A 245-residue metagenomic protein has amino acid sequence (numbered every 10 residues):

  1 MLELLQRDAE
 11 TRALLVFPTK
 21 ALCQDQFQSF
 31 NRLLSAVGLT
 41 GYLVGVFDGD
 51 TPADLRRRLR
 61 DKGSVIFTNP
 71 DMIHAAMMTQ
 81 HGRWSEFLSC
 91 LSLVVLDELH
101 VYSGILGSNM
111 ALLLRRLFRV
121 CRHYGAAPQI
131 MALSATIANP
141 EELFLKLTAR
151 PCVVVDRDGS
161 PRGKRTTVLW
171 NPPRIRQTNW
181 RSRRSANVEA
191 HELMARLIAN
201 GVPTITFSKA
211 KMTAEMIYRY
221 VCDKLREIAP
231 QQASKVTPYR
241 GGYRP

Functional and structural regions predicted by a protein language model:
L2-D25, L39-T40, R122-A126: Conserved SF1/SF2 helicase motif Ia
R12-Q26, M194-K224: Conserved strand-helix element at the start of the C-terminal RecA-like helicase core
L22-D48, K146-C152, L225-I228: Conserved helix-turn-beta segment of the N-terminal RecA-like "Helicase ATP-binding" lobe in SF1/SF2 helicases
Q26-F27, L55, A76-H81, E98-L113 (+1 more regions): Conserved ATPase-coupling elements of RecA-like P-loop NTPase cores
V44-R56, P70-D71, D158-G159, K209-M212 (+1 more regions): Conserved helicase motor
G49-S92: Conserved helix/coil segment N-terminal to the catalytic DExD/H
L96-L106, L113-L143: Conserved helicase ATPase motor motifs in RecA-like P-loop NTPase domains
Q129-L133, I137-A214: Conserved interdomain linker/interface between the two RecA-like ATPase lobes of SF2 helicase motors
